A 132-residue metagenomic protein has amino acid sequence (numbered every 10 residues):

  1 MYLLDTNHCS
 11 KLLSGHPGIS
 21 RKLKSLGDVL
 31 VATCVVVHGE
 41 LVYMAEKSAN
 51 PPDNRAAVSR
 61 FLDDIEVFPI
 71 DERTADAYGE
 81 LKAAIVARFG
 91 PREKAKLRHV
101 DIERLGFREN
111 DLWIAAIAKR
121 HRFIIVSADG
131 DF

Functional and structural regions predicted by a protein language model:
M1-G39, Y43-R60: Short, well-structured N-terminal submotif of metal-dependent ribonuclease cores
H8-C9, V37, T74, W113-I114 (+1 more regions): Alpha-helix capping/helix-boundary segments
P17, V35, E72, D129-G130: Alpha-helix N-cap/helix-start capping motif
V58, D63-F68: Helix-adjacent hinge/juxtasegments
F68-A128: Active-site neighborhoods of divalent-metal-dependent phosphate/nucleic-acid chemistry enzymes
